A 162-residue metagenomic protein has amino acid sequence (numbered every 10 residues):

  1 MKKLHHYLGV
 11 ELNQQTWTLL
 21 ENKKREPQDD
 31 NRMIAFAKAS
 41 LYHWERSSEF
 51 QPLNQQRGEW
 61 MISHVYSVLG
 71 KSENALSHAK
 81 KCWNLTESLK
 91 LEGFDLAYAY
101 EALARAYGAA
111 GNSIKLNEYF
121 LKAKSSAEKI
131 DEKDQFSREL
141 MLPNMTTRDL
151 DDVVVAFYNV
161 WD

Functional and structural regions predicted by a protein language model:
K3-E11, N31, Q51-L53, F94: Residue signature of alpha-solenoid helical repeat architecture, marking inter-repeat boundaries and helix-start
V10-E11, Q55-R57, Y98, S137-L140: Residue register of alpha-helical TPR repeats
W17, K38-E45, K80-S88, L121-E132: Amphipathic alpha-helical segments of tetratricopeptide repeats
